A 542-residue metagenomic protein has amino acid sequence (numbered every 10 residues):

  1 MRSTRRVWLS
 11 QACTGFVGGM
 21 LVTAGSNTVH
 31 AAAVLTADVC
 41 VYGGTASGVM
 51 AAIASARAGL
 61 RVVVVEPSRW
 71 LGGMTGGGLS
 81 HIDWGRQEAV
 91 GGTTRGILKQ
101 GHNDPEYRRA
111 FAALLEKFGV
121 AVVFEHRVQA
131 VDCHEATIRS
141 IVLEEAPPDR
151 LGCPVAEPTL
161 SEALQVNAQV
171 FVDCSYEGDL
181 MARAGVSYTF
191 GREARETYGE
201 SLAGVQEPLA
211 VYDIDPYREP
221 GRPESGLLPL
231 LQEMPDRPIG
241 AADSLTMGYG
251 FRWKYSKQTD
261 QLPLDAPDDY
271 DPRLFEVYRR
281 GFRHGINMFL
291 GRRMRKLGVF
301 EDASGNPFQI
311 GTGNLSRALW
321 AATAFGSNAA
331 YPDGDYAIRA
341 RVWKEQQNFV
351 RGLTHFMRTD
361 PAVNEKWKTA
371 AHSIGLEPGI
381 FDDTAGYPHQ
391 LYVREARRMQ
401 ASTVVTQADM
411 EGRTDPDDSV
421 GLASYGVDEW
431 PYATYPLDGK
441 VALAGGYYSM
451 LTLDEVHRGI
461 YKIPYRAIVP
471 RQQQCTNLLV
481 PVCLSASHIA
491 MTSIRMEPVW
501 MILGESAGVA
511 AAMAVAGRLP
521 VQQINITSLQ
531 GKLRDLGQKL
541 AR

Functional and structural regions predicted by a protein language model:
M1-F16: N-terminal secretory signal peptides and thylakoid transit peptides that target proteins across membranes
G19-T28: C-terminal segment of classical bacterial N-terminal signal peptides
V34-T45: Beta1/beta-strand and adjacent pyrophosphate-binding region of the FAD-binding site in flavoprotein oxidoreductases
Y42, V63-E66, T75, D173 (+1 more regions): Structural recognition of the beta-strand scaffold that forms the well-ordered cores of secreted hydrolase catalytic
G48: N-terminal Rossmann-fold NAD(P) dinucleotide-binding loop
A54, L60-R61, V65-T137, A168 (+3 more regions): Conserved N-terminal/central alpha/beta ligand/cofactor-binding core
S140, E145-V170, C174-L540: Flavin (FAD/FMN)-binding glycine-rich loop and adjacent Rossmann-like elements that form
